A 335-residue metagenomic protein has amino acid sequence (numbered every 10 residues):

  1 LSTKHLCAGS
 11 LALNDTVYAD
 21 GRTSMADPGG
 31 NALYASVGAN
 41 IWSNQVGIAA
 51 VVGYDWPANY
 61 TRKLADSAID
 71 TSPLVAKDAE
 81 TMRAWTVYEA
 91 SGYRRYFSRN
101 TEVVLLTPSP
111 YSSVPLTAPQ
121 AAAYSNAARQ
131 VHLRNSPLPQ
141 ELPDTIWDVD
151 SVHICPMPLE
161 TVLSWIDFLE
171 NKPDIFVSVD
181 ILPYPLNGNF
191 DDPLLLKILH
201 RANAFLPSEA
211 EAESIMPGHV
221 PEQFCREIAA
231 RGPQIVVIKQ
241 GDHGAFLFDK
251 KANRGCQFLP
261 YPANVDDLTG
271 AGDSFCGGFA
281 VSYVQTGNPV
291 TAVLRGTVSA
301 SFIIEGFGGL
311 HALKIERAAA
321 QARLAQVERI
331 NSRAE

Functional and structural regions predicted by a protein language model:
L1-D20: Positively charged, low-complexity intrinsically disordered leader regions
L1-S2, S151, N171, P221-E335: Conserved phosphate-binding/catalytic region of the ribokinase-like
K4-L6, D150-H153, F176, A204: Structural motif
N14-V17, A26, Q45-S151, Q321-E335: Conserved N-terminal subdomain of the carbohydrate kinase-like
G21-V37: Short catalytic helix/loop segments, enriched in acidic residues and glycine and frequently bearing histidine
V37-Q45, S282-T286: Alpha-helix C-terminal capping segments
G53-D55, P156-T161, P183-N187: Short beta->alpha connector loops
S164-F176, I181-Q257: Conserved phosphate/ATP/ADP-binding segment of small-molecule kinases
